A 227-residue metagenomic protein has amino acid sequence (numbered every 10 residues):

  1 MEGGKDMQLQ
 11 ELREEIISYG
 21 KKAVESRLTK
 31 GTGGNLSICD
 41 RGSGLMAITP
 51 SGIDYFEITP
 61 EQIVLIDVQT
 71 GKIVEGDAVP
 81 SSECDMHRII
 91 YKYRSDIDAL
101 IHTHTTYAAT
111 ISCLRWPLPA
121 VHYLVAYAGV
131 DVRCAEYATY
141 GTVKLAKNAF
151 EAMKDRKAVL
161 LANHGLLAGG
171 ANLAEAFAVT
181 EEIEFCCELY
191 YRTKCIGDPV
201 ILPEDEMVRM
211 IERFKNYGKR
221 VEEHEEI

Functional and structural regions predicted by a protein language model:
E2-I227: Glycine-rich flexible loops
